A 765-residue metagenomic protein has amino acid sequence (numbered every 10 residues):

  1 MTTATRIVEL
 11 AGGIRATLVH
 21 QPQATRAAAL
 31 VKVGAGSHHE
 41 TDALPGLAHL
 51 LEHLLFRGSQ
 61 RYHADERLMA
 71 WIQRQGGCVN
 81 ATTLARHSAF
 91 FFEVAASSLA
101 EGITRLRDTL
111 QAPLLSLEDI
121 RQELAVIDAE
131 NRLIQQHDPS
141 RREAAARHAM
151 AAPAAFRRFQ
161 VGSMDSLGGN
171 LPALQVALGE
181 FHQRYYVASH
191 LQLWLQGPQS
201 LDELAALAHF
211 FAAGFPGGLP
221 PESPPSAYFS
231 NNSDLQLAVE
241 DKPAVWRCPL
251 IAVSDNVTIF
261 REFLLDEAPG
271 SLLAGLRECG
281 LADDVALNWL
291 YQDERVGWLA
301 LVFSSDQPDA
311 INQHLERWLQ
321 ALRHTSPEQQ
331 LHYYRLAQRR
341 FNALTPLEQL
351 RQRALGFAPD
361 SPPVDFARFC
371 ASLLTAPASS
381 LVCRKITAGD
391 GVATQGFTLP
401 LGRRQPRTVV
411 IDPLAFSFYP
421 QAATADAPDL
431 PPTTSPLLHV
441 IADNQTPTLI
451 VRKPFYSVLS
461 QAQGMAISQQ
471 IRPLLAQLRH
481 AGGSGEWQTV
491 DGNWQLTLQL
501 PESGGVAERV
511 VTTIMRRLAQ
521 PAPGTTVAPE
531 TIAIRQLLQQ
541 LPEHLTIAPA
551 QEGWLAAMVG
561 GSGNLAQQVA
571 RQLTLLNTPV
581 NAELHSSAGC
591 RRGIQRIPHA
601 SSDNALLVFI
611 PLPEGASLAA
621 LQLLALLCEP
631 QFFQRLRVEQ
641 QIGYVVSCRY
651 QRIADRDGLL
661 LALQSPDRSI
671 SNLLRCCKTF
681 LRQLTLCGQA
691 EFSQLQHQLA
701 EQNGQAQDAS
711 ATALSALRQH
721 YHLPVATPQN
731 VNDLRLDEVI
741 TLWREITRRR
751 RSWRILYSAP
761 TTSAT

Functional and structural regions predicted by a protein language model:
M1-T25, V409-T446: N- or domain-start disorder-to-order transition segments that initiate the globular core
H20-I72, E130, V253-L264, D443-W487 (+4 more regions): Active/ligand-binding-proximal structured segments within catalytic/core domains that scaffold catalytic residues
V33, Q60, D65-F181, S226-F229 (+11 more regions): Acidic/histidine-enriched segments that form metal/cofactor-coordinating and catalytic pocket/exosite environments
A95-L99, G197-D202, D306-D309, P362-P363 (+3 more regions): Helix N-cap motif at beta-to-alpha junctions
E118, L171, V176, Q192-A206 (+4 more regions): Non-catalytic accessory/assembly modules
R157, V187-A188, Q192-R247, A556-L612 (+1 more regions): An aromatic/glycine/proline-enriched structural segment found at the starts of mature extracellular/organellar domains
G197, Y334-T434, L545-T578, Q698-T765: C-terminal regions of mature proteins
L265-S305, L475-T489, A625-S665: A structural supersecondary motif
